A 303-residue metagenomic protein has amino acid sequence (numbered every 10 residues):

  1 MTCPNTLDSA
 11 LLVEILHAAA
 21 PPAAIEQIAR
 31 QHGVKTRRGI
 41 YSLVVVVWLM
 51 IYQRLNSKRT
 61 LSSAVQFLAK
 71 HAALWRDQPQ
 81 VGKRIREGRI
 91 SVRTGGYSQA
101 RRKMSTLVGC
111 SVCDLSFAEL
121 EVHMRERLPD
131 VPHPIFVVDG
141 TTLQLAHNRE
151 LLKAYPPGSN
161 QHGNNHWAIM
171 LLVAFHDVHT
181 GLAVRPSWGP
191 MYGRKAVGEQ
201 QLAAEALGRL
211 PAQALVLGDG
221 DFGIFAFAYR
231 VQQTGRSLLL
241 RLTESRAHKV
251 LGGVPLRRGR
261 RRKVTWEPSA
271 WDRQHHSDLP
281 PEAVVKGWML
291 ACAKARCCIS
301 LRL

Functional and structural regions predicted by a protein language model:
M1-S63, F67-L68, R102-M104, S111-C113 (+3 more regions): Single, function-defining residue in the core of a domain
T2, A23, L74-W75, Q80-V81 (+2 more regions): Short leucine-rich amphipathic alpha-helices used at interfaces
T60-R86: DNA-recognition alpha helix
D77-M104: Major-groove recognition helix of helix-turn-helix-like DNA-binding domains
V108-L120: Short Lys/Arg-enriched helix C-cap and helix-to-coil transition segments that create basic nucleic-acid-contact patches
P157-G158: Short, positively charged patches
